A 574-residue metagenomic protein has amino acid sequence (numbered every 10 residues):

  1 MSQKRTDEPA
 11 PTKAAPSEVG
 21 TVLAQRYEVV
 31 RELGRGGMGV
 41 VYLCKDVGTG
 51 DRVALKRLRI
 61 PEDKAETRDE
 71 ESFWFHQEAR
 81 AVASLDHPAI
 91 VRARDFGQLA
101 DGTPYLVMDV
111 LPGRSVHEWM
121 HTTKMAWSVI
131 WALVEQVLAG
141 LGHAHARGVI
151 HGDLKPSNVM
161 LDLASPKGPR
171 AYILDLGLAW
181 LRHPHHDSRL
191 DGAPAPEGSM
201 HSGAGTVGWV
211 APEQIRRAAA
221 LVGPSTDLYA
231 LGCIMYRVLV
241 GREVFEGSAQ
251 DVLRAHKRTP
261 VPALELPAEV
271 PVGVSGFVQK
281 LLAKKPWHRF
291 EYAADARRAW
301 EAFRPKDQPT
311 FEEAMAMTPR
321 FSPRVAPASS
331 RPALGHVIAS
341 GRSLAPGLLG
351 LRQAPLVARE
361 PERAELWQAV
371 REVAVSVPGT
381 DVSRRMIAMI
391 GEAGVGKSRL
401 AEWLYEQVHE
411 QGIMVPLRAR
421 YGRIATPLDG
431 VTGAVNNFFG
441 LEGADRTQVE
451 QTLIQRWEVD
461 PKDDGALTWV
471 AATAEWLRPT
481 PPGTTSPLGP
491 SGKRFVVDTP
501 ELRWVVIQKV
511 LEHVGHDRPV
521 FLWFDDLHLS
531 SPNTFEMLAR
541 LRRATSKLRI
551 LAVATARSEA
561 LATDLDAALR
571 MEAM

Functional and structural regions predicted by a protein language model:
V40: Conserved N-lobe ATP-binding subsite of Hanks-type protein kinase domains, especially the beta3 VAIK lysine
K45, E135, M160, G208-E312: C-terminal lobe helix-coil module of Hanks-type protein kinase domains
R59-S84: AlphaC helix of the eukaryotic protein kinase fold
S84, L133-V134: Hydrophobic/aromatic scaffold residues of ePK-like serine/threonine protein kinase catalytic domains
F96: Activation-segment/catalytic-loop signature of the eukaryotic protein kinase fold
D101-S115, W119: Conserved short submotifs of the Hanks-type protein kinase catalytic core that shape the nucleotide-binding pocket
L138-V149: Protein kinase catalytic-loop region centered on the HRD/HxD motif
D153, D175, V270, F290-M574: Key residue(s) within conserved catalytic/signature motifs
